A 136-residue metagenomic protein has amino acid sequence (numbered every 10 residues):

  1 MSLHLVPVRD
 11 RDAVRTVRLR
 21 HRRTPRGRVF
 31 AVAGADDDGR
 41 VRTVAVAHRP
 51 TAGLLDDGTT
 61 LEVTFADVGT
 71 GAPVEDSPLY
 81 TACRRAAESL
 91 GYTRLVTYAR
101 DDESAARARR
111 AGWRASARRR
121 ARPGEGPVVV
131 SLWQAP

Functional and structural regions predicted by a protein language model:
M1-V29, A33: Short amphipathic alpha-helix that is part of the acyltransferase structural core
R28-A45: Conserved beta-hairpin
A35-D37, H48-P127, L132-A135: Acyl-donor binding region in acyl/amide transferases
